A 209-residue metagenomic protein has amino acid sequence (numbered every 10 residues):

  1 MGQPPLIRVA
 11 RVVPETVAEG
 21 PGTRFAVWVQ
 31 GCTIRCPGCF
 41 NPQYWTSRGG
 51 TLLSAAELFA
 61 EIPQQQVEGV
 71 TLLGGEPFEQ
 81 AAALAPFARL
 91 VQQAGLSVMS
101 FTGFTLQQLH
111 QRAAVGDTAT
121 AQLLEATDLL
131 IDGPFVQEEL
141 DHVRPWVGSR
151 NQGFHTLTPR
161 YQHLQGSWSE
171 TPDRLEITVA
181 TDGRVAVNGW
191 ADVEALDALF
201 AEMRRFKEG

Functional and structural regions predicted by a protein language model:
M1-W28, P37, N41-S47, P172-E176: N-terminal [4Fe-4S]-dependent radical SAM core
P5-R11, T23, N41-Q122: Conserved Radical SAM active-site core
W28, G116-L123, G148-R150: Short, hinge-like loop/turn segments at secondary-structure boundaries
Q80-Q92, L140-G183: P-loop/Walker A phosphate-binding loop and immediately adjacent motor/lid segment at beta-alpha junctions
T102-G103, G133-F135: Short secondary-structure boundary segments
D128: Receiver (REC) domain switch/active-site residues of two-component response regulators
Q137-E138, V193: Glycine-rich nucleotide phosphate-binding loop and flanking beta-alpha elements of Rossmann-like dinucleotide-binding
D173-G209: Charged phosphate-binding loop/patch that engages nucleotide di/tri-phosphates or the phosphate backbone of nucleic
